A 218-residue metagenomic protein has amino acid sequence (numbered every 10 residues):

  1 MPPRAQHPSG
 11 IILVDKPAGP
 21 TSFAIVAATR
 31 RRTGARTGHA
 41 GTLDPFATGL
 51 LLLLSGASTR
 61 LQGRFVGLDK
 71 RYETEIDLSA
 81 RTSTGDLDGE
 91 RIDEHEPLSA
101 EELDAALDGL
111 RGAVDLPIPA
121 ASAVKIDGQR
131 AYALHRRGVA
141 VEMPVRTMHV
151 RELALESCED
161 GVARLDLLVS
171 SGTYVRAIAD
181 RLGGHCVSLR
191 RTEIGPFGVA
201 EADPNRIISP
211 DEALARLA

Functional and structural regions predicted by a protein language model:
M1-A218: Catalytic/RNA-binding core of pseudouridine synthases
